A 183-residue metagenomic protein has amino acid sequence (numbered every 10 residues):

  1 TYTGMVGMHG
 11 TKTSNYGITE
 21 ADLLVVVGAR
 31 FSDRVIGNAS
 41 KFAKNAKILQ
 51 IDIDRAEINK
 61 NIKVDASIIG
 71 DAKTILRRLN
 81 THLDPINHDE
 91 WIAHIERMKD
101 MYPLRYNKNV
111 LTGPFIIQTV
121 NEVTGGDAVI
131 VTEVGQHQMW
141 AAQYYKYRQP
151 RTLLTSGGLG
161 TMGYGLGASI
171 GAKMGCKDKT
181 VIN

Functional and structural regions predicted by a protein language model:
T1, E96-D178: Active-site diphosphate/adenylate-binding microenvironment
T1-H94: Glycine-rich, acidic loop regions that bind phosphate or pyrophosphate groups
L23, V129, T180-I182: Structural motif
L83-I86, G175-T180: Short helix-capping/linker segments at secondary-structure and domain boundaries
